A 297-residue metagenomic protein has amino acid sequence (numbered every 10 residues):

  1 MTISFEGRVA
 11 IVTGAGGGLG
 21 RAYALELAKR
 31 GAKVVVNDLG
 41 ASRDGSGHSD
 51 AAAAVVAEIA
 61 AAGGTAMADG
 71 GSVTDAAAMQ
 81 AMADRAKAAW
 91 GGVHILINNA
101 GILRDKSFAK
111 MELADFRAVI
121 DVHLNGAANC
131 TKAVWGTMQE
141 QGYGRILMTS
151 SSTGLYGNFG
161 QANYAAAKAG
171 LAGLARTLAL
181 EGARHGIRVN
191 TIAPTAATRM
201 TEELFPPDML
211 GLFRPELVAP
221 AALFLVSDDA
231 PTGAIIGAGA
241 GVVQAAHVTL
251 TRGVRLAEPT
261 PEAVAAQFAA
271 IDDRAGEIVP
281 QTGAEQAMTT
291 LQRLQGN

Functional and structural regions predicted by a protein language model:
I3-V36: Canonical Rossmann dinucleotide-binding motif of NAD(H)/NADP(H)-dependent dehydrogenases/reductases, specifically
S4-E6, A62-T65, R85-N98, R104-S107 (+2 more regions): A glycine-rich helix->loop->beta "capping" turn within Rossmann-like NAD(P)(H)-dependent oxidoreductase domains
S49, A53, G70-A81, L113: The beta1-alpha1 cofactor-binding region of Rossmann-like NAD(H)/NADP(H)-dependent oxidoreductases
I59, S107-F108, D115-I120: Substrate-binding pocket helix/loop in short-chain dehydrogenase/reductase
T131, A167: Active-site helix of classical SDR
S151: Residue(s) in the substrate-gating loop at a strand-loop-helix junction that position the organic substrate next
T191, M209-G296: C-terminal helical subdomain
